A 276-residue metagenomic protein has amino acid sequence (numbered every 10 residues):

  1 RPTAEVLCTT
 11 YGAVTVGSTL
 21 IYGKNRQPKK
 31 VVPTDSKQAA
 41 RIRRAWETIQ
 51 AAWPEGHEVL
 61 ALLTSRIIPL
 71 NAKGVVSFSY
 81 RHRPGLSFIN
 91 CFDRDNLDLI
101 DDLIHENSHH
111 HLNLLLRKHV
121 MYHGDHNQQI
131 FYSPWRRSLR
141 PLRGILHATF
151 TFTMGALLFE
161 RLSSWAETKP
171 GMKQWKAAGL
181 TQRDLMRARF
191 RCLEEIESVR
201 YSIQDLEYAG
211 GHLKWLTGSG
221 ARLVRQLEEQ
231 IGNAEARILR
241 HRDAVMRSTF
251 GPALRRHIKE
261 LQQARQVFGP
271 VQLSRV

Functional and structural regions predicted by a protein language model:
R1-N25: Long, charge-dense tracts
T19-H82, F92-D93: Auxiliary, metal-adjacent structural segments of Zn-dependent hydrolase domains
A45-T48, A52, D102, E106-H110 (+3 more regions): Generic, well-ordered alpha-helical scaffold segments in large soluble proteins
G74-F78, H82-R94, L103, N107 (+9 more regions): A structural signal for the main folded, soluble domain(s) of proteins
V76-S79, D95-I100, L139-H147, R191 (+1 more regions): Secondary-structure capping and boundary motifs in well-ordered enzyme cores
D93-D102, H110-R143, V276: Post-HEXXH active-site segment of zinc metalloproteases
H123-K176: Post-HExxH zinc-binding segment in Zn-dependent metallohydrolases
E167-V276: Long, compositionally biased intrinsically disordered regions
